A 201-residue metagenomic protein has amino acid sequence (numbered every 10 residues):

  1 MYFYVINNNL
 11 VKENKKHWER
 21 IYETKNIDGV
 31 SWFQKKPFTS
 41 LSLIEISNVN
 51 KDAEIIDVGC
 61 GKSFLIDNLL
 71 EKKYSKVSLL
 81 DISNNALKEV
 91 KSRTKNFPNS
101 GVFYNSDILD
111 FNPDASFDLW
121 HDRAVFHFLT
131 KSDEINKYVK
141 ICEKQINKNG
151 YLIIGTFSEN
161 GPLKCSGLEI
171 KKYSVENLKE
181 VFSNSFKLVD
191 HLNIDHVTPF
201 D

Functional and structural regions predicted by a protein language model:
M1-A115, L129-I141, Y151-D201: Class I (Rossmann-like) S-adenosyl-L-methionine-dependent methyltransferase catalytic domain, capturing the SAM-binding
D118: Conserved acidic residues
H121: A conserved beta-strand element that flanks and buttresses the S-adenosyl-L-methionine
A124-F128: Short catalytic micro-motifs in class I SAM-dependent methyltransferases
K144-N147: Short, conserved loop/helix-junction motifs that constitute active-site signature segments in enzyme catalytic cores
